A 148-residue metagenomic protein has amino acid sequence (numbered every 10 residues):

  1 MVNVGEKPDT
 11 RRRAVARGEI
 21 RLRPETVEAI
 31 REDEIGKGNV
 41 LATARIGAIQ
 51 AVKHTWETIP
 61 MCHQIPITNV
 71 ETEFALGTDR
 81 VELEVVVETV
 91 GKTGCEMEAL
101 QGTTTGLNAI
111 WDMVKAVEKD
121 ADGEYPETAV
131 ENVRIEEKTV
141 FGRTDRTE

Functional and structural regions predicted by a protein language model:
M1-G36, I46-I49, K53-H63, T68-E148: C-terminal binding/interaction regions
